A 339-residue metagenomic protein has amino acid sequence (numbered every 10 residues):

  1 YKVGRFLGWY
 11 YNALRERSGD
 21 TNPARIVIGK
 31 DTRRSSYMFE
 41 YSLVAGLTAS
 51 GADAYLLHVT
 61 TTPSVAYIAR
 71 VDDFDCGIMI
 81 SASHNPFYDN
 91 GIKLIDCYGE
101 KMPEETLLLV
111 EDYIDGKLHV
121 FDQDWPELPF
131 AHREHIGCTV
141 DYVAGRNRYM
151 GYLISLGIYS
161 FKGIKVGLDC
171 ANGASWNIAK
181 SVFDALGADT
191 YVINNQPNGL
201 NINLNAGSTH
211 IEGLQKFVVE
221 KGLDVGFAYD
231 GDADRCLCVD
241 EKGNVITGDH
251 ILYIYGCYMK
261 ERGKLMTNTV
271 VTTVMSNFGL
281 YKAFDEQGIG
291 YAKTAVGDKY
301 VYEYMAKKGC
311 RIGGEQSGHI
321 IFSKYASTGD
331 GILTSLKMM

Functional and structural regions predicted by a protein language model:
Y1-A45, A49-S50, H135-I164: An N-terminal, well-structured beta->alpha segment
V3, N90-V219: Gly/Ser/Thr-enriched, mixed-charge loops and adjacent short helices that form phosphate/oxyanion-binding elements
E16-G19, R25-D89, S181-V239: N-terminal small/polar loop signature for handling phosphorylated ligands or for N-terminal nucleophile
V27, C76, K165-G167, V271: Conserved beta-strand elements of the Class I
G29-K30, L168-C170, D240, K324: Short glycine-centered, acidic/aromatic-flanked micro-motifs in structured strand/loop junctions that mark active-site
D75-D89, V218-D240, N244-V245, I289-D330: Glycine-rich phosphate-binding loop
L108-M150, E241-G314, I320-F322: Proline/glycine-rich low-complexity loops and linkers
T328-M339: C-terminal, non-catalytic macromolecule-binding modules
